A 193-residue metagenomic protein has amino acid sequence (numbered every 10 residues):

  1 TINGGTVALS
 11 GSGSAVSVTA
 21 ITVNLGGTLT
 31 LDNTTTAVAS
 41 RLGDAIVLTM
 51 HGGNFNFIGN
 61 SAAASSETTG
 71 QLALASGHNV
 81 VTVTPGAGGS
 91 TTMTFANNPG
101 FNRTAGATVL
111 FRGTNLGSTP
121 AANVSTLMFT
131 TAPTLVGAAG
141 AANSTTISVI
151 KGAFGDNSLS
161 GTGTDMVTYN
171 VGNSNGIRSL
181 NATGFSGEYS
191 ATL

Functional and structural regions predicted by a protein language model:
T1-A75, G86-A96, G100-R103, N115-L193: Surface-exposed loop/turn positions within long extracellular repeat scaffolds, especially the passenger domains
